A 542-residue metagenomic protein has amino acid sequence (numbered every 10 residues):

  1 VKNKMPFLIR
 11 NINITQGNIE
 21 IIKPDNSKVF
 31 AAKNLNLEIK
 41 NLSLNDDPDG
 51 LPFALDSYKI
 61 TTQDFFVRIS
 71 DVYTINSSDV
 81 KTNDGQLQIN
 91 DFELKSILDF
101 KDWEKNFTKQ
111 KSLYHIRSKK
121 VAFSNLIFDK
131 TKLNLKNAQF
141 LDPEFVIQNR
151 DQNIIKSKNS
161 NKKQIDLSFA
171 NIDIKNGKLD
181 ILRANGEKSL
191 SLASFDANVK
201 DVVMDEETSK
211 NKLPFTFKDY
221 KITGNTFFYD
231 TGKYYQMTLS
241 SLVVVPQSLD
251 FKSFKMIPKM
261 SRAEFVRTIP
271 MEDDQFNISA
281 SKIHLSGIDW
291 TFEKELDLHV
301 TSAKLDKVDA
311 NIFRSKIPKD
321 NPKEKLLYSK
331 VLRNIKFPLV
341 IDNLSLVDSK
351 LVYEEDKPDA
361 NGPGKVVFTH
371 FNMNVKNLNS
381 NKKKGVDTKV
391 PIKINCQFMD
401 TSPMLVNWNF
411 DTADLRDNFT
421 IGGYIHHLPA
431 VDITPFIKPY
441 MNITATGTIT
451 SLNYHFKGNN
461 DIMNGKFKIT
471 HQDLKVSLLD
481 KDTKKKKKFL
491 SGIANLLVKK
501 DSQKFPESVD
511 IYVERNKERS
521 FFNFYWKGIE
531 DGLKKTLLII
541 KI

Functional and structural regions predicted by a protein language model:
K2-S96, L135-Q247, K325-F419: Elongated, acidic membrane-bridging lipid-handling scaffolds and related periplasm/extracellular "bridge/tunnel" systems
G17-I19, L42, F65, F92 (+8 more regions): Solvent-exposed coil/turn segments that connect beta secondary-structure elements in extracytoplasmic/periplasmic
K40, A138-L141, A303-K307, T450-N460: Short secondary-structure subsegments characteristic of cysteine-rich extracellular domains
I97-D102, E144-Q148, L182, I257-R262 (+3 more regions): Gram-negative outer-membrane beta-barrel proteins
F100-L113, R262-Q275: A cross-kingdom feature marking solvent-exposed beta-strand/loop segments within repeated, beta-rich binding/scaffold
Q152-S157, P318-E324, Y440, D482-F489: Flexible, surface-exposed loop regions and adjacent strand-edge segments of Gram-negative outer-membrane beta-barrel
F265-D273, A280, K294-V308, K319-N321 (+2 more regions): Long, internal scaffold/assembly segments composed of regular secondary structure
N407-T412, D417, G423-Y424, P435-I542: Extended terminal
